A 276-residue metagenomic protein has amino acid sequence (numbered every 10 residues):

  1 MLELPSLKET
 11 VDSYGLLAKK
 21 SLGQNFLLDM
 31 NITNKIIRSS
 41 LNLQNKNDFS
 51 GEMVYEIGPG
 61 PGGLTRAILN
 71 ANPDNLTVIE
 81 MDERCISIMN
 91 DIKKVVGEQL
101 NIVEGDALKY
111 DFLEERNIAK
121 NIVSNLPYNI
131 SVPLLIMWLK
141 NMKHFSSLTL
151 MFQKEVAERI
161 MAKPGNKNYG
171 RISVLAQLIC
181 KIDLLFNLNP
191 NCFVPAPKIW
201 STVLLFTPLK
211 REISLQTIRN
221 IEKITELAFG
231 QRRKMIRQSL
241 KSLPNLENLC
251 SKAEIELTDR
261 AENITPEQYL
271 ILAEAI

Functional and structural regions predicted by a protein language model:
M1, K8-E9, P244-I276: Helix-rich C-terminal "collar"/helical-bundle subdomain used as an assembly and partner-interaction module in RFC-like
M1-L227, I271-E274: Catalytic cores of RNA-modifying enzymes
W200-P208, I213-L246, E256, A261-E267: An accessory alpha-helical subdomain
